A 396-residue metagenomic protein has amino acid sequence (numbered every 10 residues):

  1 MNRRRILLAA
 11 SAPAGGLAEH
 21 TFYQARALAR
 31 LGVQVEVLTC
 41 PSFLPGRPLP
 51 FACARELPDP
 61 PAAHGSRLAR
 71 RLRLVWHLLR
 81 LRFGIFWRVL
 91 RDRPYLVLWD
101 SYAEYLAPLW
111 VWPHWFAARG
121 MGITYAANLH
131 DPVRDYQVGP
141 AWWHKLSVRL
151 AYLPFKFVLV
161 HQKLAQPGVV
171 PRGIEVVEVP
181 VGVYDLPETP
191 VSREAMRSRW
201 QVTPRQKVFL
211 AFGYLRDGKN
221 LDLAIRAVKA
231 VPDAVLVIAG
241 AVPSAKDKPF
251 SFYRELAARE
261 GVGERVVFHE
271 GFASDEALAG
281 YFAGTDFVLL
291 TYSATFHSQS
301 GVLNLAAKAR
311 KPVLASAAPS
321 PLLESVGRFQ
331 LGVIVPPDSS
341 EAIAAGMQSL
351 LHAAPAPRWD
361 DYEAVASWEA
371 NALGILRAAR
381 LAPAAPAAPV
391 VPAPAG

Functional and structural regions predicted by a protein language model:
A10-G15, R26-L81, F86-W87, Y105 (+3 more regions): N-terminal strand-loop element at the rim of the active site of nucleotide-sugar-dependent glycosyltransferases
F43, V235-F252, G271: Glycosyltransferase donor-sugar binding loop
Y152-V191: Donor nucleotide-sugar binding/catalytic pocket of nucleotide-sugar-dependent glycosyltransferases
E188-V202, P357-R358: A short helix/loop element that forms part of the nucleotide-sugar donor recognition site in Leloir-type
T203-K219, I225-V231, L236-A239: Conserved donor-binding/catalytic core segment of Leloir-type glycosyltransferases
F250-E276: Nucleotide-activated donor-binding/catalytic signature segment of Leloir-type glycosyltransferases, i.e., the conserved
V288, P312-A317: Short hydrophobic beta-strand element within catalytic cores of glycosyltransferases and related nucleotide-activated
D338, A342, H352-P383: A charged, aromatic-enriched C-terminal amphipathic alpha-helix characteristic of glycosyltransferases across folds
